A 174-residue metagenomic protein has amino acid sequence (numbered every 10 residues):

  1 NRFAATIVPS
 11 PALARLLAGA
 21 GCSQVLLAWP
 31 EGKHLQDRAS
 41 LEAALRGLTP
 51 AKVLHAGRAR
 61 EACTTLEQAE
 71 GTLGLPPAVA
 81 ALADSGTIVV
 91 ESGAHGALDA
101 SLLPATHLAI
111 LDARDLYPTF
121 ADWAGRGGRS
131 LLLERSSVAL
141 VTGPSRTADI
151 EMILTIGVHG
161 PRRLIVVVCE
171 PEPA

Functional and structural regions predicted by a protein language model:
N1-A174: The feature marks the mature, well-folded catalytic cores of soluble enzymes
